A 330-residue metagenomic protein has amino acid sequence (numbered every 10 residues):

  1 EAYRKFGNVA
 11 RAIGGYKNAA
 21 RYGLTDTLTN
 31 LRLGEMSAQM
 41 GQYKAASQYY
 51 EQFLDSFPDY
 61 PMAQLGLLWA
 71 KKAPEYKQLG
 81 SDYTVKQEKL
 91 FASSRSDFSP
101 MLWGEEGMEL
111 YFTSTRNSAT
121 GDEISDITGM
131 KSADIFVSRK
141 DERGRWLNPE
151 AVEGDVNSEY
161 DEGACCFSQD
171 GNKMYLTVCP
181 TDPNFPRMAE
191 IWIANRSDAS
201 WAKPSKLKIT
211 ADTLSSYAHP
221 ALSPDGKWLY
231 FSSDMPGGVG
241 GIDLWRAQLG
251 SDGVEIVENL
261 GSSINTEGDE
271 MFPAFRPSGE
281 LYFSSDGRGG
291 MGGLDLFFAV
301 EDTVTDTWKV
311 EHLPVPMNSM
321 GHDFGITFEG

Functional and structural regions predicted by a protein language model:
N18-A20, Q52-F53: Canonical positions in the second alpha-helix
T29-R32, Q39, Y43-A45, Q52-G330: Short, conserved micro-motifs composed of acidic
